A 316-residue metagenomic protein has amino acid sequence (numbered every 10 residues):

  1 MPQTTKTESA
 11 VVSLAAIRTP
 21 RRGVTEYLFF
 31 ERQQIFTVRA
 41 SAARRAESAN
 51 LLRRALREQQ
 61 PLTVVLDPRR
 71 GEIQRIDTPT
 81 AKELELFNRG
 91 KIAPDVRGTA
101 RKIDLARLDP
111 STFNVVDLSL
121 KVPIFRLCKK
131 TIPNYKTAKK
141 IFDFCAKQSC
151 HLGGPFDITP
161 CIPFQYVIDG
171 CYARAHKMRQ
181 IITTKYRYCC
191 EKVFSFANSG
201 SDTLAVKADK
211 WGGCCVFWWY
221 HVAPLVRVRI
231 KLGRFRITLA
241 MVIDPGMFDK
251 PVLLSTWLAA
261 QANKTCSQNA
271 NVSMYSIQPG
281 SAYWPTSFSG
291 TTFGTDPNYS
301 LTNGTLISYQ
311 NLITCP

Functional and structural regions predicted by a protein language model:
P2-F30, N88: Structural detector for short beta-strands of small beta-barrel domains
T7, G23-V24, G71, W219-H221 (+1 more regions): Extracytoplasmic
R32-A43: A short macromolecule-binding patch
R45-V65: Short nucleic-acid-contacting surface segments enriched for D/E, G, S/T with interspersed K/R
V65-A100: OB-fold/S1-family single-stranded nucleic acid-binding modules
K91-G170, R174: Secondary-structure boundary elements
I141, D157-S201, P224: Cysteine-centered nucleophilic/redox motifs
L204-P316: His-Asp-centered catalytic microenvironments across diverse enzyme cores, prominently the transglutaminase-like
